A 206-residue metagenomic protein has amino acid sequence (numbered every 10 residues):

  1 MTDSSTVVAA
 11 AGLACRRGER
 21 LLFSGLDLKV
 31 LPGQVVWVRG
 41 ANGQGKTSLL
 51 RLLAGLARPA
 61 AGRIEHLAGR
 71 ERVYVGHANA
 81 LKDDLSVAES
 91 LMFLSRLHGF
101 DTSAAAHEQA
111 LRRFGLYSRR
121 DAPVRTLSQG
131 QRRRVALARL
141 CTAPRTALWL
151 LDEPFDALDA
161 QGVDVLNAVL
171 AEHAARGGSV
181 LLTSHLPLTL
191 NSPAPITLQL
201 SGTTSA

Functional and structural regions predicted by a protein language model:
V8-A10, L22-G25: Conserved structural motif at the start of ABC-family nucleotide-binding domains
R39-A41: The feature captures the beta-strand-to-loop junction immediately N-terminal to the Walker
A54: Helix-to-loop junction immediately C-terminal to a conserved catalytic motif
A78, D83-F100, A106-Q109: Q-loop/switch helix immediately C-terminal to the Walker
A104-R119, A138: Conserved ABC ATPase "signature" region
P123-G130: Conserved ABC ATPase signature
L137, G177: Hydrophobic anchor residue at the start of the ABC signature
W149-E153: Catalytic Walker B motif of ABC-type/P-loop ATPase nucleotide-binding domains
